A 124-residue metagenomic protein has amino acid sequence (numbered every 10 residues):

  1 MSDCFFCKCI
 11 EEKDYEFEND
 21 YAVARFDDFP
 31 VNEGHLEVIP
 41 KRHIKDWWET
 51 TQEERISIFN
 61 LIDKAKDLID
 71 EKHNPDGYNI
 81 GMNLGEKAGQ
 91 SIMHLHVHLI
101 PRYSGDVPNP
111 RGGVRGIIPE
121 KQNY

Functional and structural regions predicted by a protein language model:
M1-Y124: HIT superfamily nucleotide-processing domains
